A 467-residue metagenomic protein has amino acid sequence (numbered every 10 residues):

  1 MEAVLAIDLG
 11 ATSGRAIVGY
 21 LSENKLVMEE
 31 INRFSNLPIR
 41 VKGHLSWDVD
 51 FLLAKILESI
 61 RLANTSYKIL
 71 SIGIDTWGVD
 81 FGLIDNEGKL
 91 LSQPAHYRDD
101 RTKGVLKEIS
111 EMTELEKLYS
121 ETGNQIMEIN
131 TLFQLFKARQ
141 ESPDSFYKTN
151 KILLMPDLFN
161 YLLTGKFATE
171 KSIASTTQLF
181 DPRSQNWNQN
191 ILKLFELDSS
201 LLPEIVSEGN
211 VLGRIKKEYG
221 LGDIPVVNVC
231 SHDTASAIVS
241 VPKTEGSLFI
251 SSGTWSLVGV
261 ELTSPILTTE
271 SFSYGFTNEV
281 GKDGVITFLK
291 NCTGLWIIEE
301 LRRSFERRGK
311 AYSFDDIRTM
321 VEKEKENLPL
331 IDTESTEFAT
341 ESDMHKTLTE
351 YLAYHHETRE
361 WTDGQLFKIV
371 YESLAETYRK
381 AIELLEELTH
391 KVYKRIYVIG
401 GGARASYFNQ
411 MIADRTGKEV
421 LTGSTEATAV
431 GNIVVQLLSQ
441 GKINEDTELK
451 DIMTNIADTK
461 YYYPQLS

Functional and structural regions predicted by a protein language model:
M1-S92, S120, K148, G220-V226 (+2 more regions): N-terminal glycine/serine-rich phosphate-binding loop of ATP-dependent small-molecule kinases, especially carbohydrate
L5-A6, V18, K103, S110-T122 (+8 more regions): Active-site core segments that coordinate phosphate-bearing ligands/cofactors across diverse enzyme families
G10-T12, K68-L70, D75-W77, T131 (+4 more regions): Short, basic and Ser/Thr-rich N-terminal targeting/leader segments
R61-H96, Q125-I129, N160-D181, V206-S207 (+1 more regions): Short beta-strand-loop/turn "lid" adjacent to the catalytic site in phosphate-handling enzymes
K68-T76, K151, E204, K391-G400: Short glycine-rich phosphate-binding loop at a beta-alpha junction
D75-V79, E208-G209, S252-W255, R395-A403: Glycine-rich beta-strand-to-loop/alpha-helix junction loops that act as flexible
D99: Carbohydrate-associated surface elements
Q189-N210: A conserved helix-loop-beta module that forms one wall/lid of the active-site cleft in ATP-utilizing catalytic domains
